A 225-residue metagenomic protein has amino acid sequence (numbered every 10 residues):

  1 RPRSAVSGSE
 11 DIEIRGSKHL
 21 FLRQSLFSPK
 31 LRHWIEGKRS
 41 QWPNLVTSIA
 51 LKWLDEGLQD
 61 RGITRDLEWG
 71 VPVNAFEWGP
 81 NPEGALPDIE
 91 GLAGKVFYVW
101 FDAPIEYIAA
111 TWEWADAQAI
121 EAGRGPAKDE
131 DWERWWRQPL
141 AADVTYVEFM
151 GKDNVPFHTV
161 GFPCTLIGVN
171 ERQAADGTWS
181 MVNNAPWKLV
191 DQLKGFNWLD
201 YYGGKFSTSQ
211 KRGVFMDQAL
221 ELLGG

Functional and structural regions predicted by a protein language model:
P2-G225: Structured secondary-structure scaffolds
